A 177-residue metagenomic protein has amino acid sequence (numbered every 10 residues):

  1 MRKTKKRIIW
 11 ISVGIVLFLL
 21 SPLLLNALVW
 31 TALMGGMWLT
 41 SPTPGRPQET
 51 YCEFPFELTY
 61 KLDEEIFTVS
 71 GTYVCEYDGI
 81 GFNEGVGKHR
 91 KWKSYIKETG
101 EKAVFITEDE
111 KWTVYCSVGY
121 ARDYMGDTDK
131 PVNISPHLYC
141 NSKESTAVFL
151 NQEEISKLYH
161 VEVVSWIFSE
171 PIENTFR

Functional and structural regions predicted by a protein language model:
M1-I9: N-terminal Lys/Arg-rich, disordered targeting/topogenic segments
W10-G14, F18-P55, T59-R177: Non-catalytic macromolecular-recognition regions in eukaryotic signaling proteins
